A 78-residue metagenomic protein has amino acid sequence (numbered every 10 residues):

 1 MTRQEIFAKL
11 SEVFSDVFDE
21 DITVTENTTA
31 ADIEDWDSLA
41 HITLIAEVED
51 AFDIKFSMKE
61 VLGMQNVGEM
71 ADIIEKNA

Functional and structural regions predicted by a protein language model:
T2-W36, A40-A46, D50-A78: Phosphopantetheine-dependent thiolation modules in NRPS/PKS and related acyl-activating systems
